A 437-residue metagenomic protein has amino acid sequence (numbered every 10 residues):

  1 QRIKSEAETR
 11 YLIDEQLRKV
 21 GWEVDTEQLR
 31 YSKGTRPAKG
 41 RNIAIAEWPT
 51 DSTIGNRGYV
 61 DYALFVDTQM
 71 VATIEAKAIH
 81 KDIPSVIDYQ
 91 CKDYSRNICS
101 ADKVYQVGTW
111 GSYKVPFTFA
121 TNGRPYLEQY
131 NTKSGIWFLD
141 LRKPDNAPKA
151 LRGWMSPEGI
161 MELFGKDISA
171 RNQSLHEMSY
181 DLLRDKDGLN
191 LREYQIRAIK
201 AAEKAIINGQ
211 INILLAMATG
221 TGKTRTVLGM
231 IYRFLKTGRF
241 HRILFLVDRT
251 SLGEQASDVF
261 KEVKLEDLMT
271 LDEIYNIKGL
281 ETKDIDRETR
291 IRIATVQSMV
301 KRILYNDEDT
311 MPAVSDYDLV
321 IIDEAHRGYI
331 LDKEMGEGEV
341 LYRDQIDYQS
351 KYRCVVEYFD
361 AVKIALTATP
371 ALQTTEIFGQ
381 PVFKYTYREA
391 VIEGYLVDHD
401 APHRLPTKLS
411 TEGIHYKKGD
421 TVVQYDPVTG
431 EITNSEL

Functional and structural regions predicted by a protein language model:
Q1-R242, V247, S251-D267, R287-I291 (+6 more regions): ATP-dependent helicase/translocase motor core
I98, V107-W110, P116, I274 (+3 more regions): Phosphate/diphosphate-binding loops
A120, R292-T295, I321, A361-T367: Structural recognition of the conserved hydrophobic beta-strand(s) that form the central parallel beta-sheet of P-loop
L252, S298, R327-I330, C354 (+1 more regions): Residues immediately C-terminal
E266-L271, G394: Conserved AMP-binding/adenylation subdomain of ANL enzymes
Y275-R292: Conserved motor-coupling elements within RecA-like helicase/translocase cores
M311-K363: SF2 helicase catalytic motif II
T375-L437: Interdomain helical connector at the RecA1-RecA2 junction of SF1/SF2 helicase-like NTPases
